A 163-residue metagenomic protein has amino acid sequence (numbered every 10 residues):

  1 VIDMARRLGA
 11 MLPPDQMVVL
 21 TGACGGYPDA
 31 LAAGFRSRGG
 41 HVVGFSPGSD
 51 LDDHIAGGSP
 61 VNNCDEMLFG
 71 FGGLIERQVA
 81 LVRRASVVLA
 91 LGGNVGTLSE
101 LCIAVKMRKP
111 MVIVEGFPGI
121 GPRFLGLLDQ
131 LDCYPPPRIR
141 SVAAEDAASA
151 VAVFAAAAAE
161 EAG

Functional and structural regions predicted by a protein language model:
M4-A10, Q16, G22-L101: Acidic/glycine-enriched connector segments
A5-L8, R36-S37, V105-M107, L128-Q130 (+1 more regions): Short, solvent-exposed amphipathic alpha-helical segments in soluble enzyme and RNA/protein-processing domains
V19-L20, V112: Hydrophobic residues within beta-strands of alpha/beta enzymes
G40-H41, F45-G48, I55-G72, L125-A159: Structural recognition of alpha->loop->beta junctions
G70, I75-A147: C-terminal binding/interaction regions
